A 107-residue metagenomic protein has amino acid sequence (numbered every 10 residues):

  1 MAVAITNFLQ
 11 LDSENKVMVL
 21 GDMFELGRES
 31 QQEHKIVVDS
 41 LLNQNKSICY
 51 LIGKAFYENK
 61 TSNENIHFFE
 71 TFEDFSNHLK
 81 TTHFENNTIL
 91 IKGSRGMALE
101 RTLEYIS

Functional and structural regions predicted by a protein language model:
M1-S107: ATP-dependent carboxylate-amine ligase
